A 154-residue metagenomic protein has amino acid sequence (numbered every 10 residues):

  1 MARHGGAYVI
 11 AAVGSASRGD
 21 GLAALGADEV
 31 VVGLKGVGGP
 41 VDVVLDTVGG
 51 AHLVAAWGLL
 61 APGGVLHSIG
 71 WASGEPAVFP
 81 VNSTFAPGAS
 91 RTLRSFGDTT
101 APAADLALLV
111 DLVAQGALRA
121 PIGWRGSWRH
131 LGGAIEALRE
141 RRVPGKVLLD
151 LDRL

Functional and structural regions predicted by a protein language model:
M1-G33: Mid-domain Rossmann-like dinucleotide-binding core that forms the NAD(H)/NADP(H) cofactor-binding site
A12-S17, G33-L34, T47, G70 (+1 more regions): N-terminal Rossmann-fold cofactor-binding loop
G19, L53-V54, G132: Short, well-ordered alpha-helical microsegments
E29-G33, R125-H130: Short acidic-hydrophobic, aromatic-tinged amphipathic segments that line or gate anion-handling sites
V37-V44: A short acidic, Gly/Pro-enriched loop at the edge of an enzyme's catalytic core that lines a small-molecule cofactor
V44-L45, H67: N-terminal Rossmann-like NAD(P) cofactor-binding module of classical short-chain dehydrogenase/reductase
A51-L118, L151-L154: Glycine-rich phosphate-binding loop and adjacent beta-alpha segment of Rossmann(oid) nucleotide-cofactor-binding
A117-P121, G133-L154: C-terminal capping/lid region of NAD(P)-dependent oxidoreductase domains
